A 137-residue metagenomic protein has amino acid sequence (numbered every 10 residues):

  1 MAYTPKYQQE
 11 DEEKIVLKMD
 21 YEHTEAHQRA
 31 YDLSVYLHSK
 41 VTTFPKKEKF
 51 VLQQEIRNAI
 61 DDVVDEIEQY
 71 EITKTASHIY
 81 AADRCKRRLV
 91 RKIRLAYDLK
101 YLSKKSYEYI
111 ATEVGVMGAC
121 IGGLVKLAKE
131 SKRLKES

Functional and structural regions predicted by a protein language model:
M1-S137: Amphipathic alpha-helical assembly/interaction segments
